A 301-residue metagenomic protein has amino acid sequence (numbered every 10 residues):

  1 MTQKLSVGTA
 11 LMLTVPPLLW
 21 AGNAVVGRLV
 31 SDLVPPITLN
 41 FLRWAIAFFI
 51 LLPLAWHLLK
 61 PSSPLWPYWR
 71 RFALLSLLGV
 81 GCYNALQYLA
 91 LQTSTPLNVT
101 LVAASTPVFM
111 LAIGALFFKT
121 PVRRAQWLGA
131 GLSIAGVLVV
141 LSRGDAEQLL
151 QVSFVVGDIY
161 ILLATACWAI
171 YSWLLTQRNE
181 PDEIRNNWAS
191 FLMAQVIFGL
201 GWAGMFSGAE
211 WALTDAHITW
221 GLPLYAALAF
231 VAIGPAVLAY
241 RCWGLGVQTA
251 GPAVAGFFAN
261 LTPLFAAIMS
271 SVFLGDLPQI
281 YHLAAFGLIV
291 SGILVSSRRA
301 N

Functional and structural regions predicted by a protein language model:
M1-F41, Q148-E180, G201, M205: Glycine-/small-residue-enriched transmembrane alpha-helix faces in small-molecule transporters and effluxers
M1-T14, P107-A166, Y281, F286-N301: Juxtamembrane helix-loop boundary signature in multi-pass membrane transporters
L19, N23-V26, L52-A103, V139 (+1 more regions): Specific transmembrane alpha-helical segments of multi-pass solute transporters/efflux pumps, especially DMT/EamA
L29, L33, A47-L65, A135-Q151 (+4 more regions): Membrane-interface helix-cap regions at the ends of transmembrane helices in multi-pass membrane proteins
V30, L39, R43, A90 (+6 more regions): Hydrophobic/aromatic residues within transmembrane alpha-helices of multi-pass small-molecule transporters
S31-C82, F109-M110, A166-L174, F191-A212 (+1 more regions): Transmembrane alpha-helices of multi-pass small-molecule transport proteins
T38-F49, Q87-Q126, A130, A164 (+1 more regions): Specific alpha-helical transmembrane segments that line the substrate/conduction pathway and gating interfaces
N40-L42, N84, N98-S105, L174-L200 (+1 more regions): Helix-helix packing/entry segments at the starts of transmembrane helices
